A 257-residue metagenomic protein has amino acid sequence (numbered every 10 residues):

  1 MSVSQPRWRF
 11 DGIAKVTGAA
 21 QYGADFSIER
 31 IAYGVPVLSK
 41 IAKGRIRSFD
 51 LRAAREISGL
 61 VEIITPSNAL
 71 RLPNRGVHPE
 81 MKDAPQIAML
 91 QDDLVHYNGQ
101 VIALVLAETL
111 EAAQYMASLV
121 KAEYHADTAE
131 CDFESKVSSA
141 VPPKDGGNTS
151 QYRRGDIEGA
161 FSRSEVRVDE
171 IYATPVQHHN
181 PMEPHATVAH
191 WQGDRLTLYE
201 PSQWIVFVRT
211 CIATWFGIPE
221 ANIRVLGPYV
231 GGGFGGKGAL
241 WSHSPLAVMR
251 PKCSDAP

Functional and structural regions predicted by a protein language model:
M1-G146, R167, H243, C253: Flexible, low-hydrophobicity surface segments
Y33, H96-Y97, H190-T197, V230-G231 (+1 more regions): Short, surface-exposed connector motifs at secondary-structure boundaries
A53, R209-V225: Phosphate/pyrophosphate-binding loops at sites that engage ATP/ADP/AMP, CoA/4′-phosphopantetheine, polyphosphate
T65-P66, N222-P228, D255-P257: Beta-strand segments within the central parallel beta-sheet cores of soluble alpha/beta enzyme folds
P73-H78, M116-L119, P201, R209-C211 (+1 more regions): Short acidic, glycine/serine/threonine-rich loops at helix termini
R154-G155, D194-L196, S202, V230-G238: Helix-loop-helix module between adjacent transmembrane segments
I157-F216: Conserved beta-alpha junction segments in alpha/beta enzyme cores
G233-S254: Thiamine diphosphate
